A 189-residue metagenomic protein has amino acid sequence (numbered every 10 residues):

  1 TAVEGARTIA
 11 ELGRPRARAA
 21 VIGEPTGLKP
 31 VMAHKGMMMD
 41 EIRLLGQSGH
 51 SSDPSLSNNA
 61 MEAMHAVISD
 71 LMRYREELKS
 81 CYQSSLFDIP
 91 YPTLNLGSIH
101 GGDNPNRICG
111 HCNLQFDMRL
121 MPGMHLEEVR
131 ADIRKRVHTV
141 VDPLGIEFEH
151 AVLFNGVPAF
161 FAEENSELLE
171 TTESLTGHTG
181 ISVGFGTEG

Functional and structural regions predicted by a protein language model:
T1-M39: Acidic/histidine-rich catalytic neighborhood of metal-dependent amide-processing enzymes
E24, M64, F116: Residue-level signal for inorganic ion chemistry
T26-K29, I99-G102, V183-G189: Short glycine-rich, acidic/polar surface loops and turns
A33, N104-C109: Short, solvent-exposed beta-strand/turn "edge" segments of beta-rich domains on protein surfaces
D40-Q47: The feature captures the short pre-catalytic strand/loop hairpin that immediately precedes and shapes the active-site
L44, M118-L120: Hydrophobic beta-strand positions in extracellular immunoglobulin-like domains
S51-I99, R107-I108, P122-F148: Acidic-enriched catalytic cores of C-N bond-cleaving enzymes acting on peptides and small amides
S80-L86, P90, N95, E147-G189: An extended, acidic, His-containing surface patch that forms the Zn2+-binding/catalytic region of metallohydrolases
